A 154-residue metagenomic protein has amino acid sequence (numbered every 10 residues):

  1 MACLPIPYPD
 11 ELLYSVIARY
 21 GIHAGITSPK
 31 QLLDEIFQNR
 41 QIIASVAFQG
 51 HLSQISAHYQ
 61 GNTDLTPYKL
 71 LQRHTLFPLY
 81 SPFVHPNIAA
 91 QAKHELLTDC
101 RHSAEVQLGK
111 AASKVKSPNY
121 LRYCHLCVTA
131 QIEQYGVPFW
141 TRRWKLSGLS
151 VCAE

Functional and structural regions predicted by a protein language model:
M1-Y120, H125-Q131, P138, R143: A structured, charge-rich N-terminal accessory region that forms the first stable segment of a protein and links
C124-H125, S150-A153: Cys/His/Pro-rich metal-binding microdomains
A130-E133, E154: Secondary-structure boundary elements
